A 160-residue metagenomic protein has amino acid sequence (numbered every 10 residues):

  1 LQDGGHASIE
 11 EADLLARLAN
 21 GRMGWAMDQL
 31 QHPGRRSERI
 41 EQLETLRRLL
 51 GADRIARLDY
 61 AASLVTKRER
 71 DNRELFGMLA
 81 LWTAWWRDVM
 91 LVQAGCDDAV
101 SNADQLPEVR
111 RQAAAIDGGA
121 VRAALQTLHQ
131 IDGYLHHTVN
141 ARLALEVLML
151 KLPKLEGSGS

Functional and structural regions predicted by a protein language model:
L1-L81, W86, V92-S160: Charged, glycine-rich active-site and insertion segments that engage polyanionic ligands
